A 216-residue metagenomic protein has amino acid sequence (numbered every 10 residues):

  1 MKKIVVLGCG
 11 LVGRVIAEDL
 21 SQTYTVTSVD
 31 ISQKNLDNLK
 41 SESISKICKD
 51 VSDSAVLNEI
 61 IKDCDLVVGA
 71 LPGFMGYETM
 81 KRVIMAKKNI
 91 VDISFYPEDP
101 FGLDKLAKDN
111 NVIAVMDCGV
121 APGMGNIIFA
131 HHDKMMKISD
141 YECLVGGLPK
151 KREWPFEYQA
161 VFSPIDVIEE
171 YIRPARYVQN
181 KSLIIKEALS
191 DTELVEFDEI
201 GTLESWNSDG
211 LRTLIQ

Functional and structural regions predicted by a protein language model:
L7, M136-Q216: Active-site-lining helix/loop region of Rossmann-like oxidoreductase modules
V12: Hydrophobic/small residue at the entry helix of a nucleotide-binding pocket
S28-I31: Conserved acidic E/D residue at the C-terminus of a beta-strand in Rossmann-like folds
Q33-N35, P97: Helix N-cap at the beta1-alpha1 junction of Rossmann-like dinucleotide-binding domains, i.e., the first residues
E42-D53: Rossmann-fold cofactor-recognition segment
V51-D63: Conserved Rossmann-fold cofactor-binding substructure of NAD(P)-dependent oxidoreductases
L66-R82, Y96-P100: Beta-loop-alpha module in the N-terminal Rossmann-like domain of NAD(P)-dependent dehydrogenases, especially those
I93-M116: Rossmann-fold NAD(P)-binding glycine/threonine-rich loop
